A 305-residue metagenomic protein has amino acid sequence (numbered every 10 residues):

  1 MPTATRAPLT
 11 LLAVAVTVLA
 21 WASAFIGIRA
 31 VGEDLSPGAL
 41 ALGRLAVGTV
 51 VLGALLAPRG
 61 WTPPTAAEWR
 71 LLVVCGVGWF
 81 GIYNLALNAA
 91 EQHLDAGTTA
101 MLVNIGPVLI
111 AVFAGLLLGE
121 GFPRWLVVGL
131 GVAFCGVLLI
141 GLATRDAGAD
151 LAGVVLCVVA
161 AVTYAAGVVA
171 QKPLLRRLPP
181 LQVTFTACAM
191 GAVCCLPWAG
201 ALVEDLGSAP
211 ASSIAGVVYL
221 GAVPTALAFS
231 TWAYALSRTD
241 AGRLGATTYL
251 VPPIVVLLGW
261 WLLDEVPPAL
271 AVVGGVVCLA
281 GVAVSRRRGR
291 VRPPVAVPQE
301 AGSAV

Functional and structural regions predicted by a protein language model:
M1-L42, L85, A89, D146-P173 (+3 more regions): Glycine-/small-residue-enriched transmembrane alpha-helix faces in small-molecule transporters and effluxers
P2-A4, R44-L45, L142-A143, S212-A215 (+1 more regions): C-terminal-most transmembrane helix of multi-pass membrane proteins
T10, G32-I82, P107-F113, T163-A170 (+3 more regions): Transmembrane alpha-helices of multi-pass small-molecule transport proteins
A20, A24-I28, G53-T99, V103 (+2 more regions): Specific transmembrane alpha-helical segments of multi-pass solute transporters/efflux pumps, especially DMT/EamA
A39-V50, W79, N84-G121, L126 (+3 more regions): Specific alpha-helical transmembrane segments that line the substrate/conduction pathway and gating interfaces
L42-G43, T99-I105, V168-V193, G221-W261: Helix-helix packing/entry segments at the starts of transmembrane helices
R44, T65-R70, A100-V103, G119-L139 (+3 more regions): Loop-to-transmembrane alpha-helix entry segments
L52, V73, F113, F122-A143 (+6 more regions): Hydrophobic transmembrane alpha-helices of multi-pass small-molecule transport proteins
